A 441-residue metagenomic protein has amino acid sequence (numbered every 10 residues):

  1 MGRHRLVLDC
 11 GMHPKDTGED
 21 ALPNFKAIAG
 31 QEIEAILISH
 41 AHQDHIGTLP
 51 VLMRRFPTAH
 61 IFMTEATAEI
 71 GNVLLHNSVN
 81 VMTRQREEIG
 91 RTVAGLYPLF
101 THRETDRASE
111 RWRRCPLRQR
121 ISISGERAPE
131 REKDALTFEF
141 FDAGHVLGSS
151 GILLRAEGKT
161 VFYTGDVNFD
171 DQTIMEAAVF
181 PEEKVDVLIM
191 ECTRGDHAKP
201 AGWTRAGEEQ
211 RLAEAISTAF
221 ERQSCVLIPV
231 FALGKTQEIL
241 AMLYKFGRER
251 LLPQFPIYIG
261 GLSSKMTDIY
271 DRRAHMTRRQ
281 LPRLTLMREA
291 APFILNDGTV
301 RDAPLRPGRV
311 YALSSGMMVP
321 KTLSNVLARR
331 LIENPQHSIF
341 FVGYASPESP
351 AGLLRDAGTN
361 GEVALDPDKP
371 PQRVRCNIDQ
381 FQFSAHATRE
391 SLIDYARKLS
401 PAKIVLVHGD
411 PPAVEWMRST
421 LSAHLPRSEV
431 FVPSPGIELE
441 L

Functional and structural regions predicted by a protein language model:
M1-A59, M63-W112, F169-A178, D356-D366: Pre-active-site segment of Zn-dependent metallo-hydrolases
M1-G2, L154-E157, A178-P181, M242-E249 (+4 more regions): Short, solvent-exposed amphipathic alpha-helical segments in soluble enzyme and RNA/protein-processing domains
M1-Q31, W112-E176, D302-P304, V310 (+4 more regions): Core dinuclear metal-dependent hydrolase active-site scaffold
L8-G11, I33-H42, L49, I61-T64 (+11 more regions): Active-site neighborhood of phospho(di)ester-bond hydrolases with catalytic His/Asp-centered motifs
H76-V146, H275-P307: Metallo-beta-lactamase
M82-E87, T92, D268-A290, E348-V374: Acidic, Ser/Thr-rich peripheral helices and adjacent loops at domain boundaries
D170-I259, S338, G343, E362-S428: Cap/insert and terminal regions of metallo-dependent hydrolase folds
L212-P350, V407: Hard-cation-handling environments
